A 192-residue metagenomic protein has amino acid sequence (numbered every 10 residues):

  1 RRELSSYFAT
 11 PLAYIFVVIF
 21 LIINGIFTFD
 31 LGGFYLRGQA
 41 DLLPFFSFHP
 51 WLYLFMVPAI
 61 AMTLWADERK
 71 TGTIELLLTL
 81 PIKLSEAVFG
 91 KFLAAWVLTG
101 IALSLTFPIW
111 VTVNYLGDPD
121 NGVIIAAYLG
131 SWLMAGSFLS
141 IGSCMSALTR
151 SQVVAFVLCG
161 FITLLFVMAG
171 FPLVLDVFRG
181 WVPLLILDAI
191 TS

Functional and structural regions predicted by a protein language model:
R1-A13: Aromatic- and glycine-rich beta-strand/loop motifs that create alpha-glucan
P11-L31, F48-V57, F161-L165: Hydrophobic alpha-helical transmembrane segments of multi-pass membrane transport/permease proteins
I26-F29, L36-Q39, A94-V154, V167: Secretory targeting signals
L31-F34, Q39, L158-S192: Terminal transmembrane helical anchor/hairpin motif
D41, I60-L78, F92: Transmembrane helix boundary and interhelical loop/hinge segments in multi-pass membrane proteins
F45-D67, A102: Long, hydrophobic alpha-helical segments
L84-S85, Q152: Alpha-helix N-cap/start motif
